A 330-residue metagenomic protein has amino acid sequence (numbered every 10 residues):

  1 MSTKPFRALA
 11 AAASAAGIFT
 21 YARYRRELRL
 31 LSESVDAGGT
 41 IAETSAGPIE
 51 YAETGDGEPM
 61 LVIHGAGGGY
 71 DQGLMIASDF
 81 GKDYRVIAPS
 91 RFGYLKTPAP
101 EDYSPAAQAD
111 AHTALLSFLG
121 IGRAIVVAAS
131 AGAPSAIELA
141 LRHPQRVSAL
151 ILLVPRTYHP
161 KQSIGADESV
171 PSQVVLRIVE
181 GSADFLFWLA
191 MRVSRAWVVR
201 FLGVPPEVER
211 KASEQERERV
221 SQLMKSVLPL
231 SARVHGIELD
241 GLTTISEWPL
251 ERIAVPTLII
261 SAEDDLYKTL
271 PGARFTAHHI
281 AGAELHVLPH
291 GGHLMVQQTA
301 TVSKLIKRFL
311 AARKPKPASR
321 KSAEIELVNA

Functional and structural regions predicted by a protein language model:
M1-G38, F118, K316-A330: Short amphipathic, positively biased membrane-proximal segments that drive organelle/inner-membrane targeting
E50-K96: Conserved HGGG/HGGXW glycine-rich cap/lid loop of the alpha/beta-hydrolase fold
A107-A124: Conserved acidic catalytic loop of the alpha/beta-hydrolase fold
L150-S182: Flexible "cap/lid" loop of the alpha/beta hydrolase fold
V170-V174, G181-P249: Alpha/beta-hydrolase
I253, I259-S261: Short beta-strand/loop motif that positions the catalytic acidic residue of the alpha/beta-hydrolase fold
L266-G272: Conserved alpha/beta-hydrolase "acid-adjacent" motif
A283-A330: Catalytic active-site module of serine/aspartate enzymes centered on a nucleophile-bearing elbow/loop
